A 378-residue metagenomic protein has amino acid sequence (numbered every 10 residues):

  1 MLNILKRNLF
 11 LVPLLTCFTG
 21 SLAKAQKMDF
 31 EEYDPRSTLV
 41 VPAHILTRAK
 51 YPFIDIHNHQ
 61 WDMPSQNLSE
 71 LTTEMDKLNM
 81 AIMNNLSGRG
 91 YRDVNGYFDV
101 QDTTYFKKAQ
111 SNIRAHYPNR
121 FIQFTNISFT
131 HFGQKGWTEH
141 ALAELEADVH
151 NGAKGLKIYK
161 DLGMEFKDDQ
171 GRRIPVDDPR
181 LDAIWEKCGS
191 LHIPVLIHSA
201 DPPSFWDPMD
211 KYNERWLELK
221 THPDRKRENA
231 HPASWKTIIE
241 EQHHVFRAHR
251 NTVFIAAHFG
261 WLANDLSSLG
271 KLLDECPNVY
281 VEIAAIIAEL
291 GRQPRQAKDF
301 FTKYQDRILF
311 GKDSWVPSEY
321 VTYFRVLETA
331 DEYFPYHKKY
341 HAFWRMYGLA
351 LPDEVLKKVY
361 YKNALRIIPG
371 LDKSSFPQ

Functional and structural regions predicted by a protein language model:
M1-F10: Bacterial N-terminal signal peptides that target proteins for export
Q26-N119: An N-terminally biased module of ancient metal coordination in phosphate/nucleic-acid-related enzymes
E31, K50, K167, P203-N229 (+2 more regions): Active-site gating loops and adjacent loop-to-helix segments of metal-dependent hydrolytic enzymes
H44-R48, L71-N79, K107-R120, A143-A153 (+4 more regions): Acidic (Asp/Glu)-rich catalytic clusters
I54-N58, I82-N85, I122-T125, L156-I158 (+4 more regions): Hydrophobic faces of well-ordered beta-strands that scaffold small-molecule active sites in alpha/beta enzyme cores
H59-L68, G90-Y105, T130-E139, F166 (+4 more regions): Acidic-and-aromatic substrate-binding clefts and catalytic sites of carbohydrate-active enzymes
P64-S65, T72, A230, W235-Q378: H/E-rich (His + Asp/Glu) clusters that bind or coordinate divalent metals
V100-R225: Active-site gating/metal-coordination segments in enzymes
